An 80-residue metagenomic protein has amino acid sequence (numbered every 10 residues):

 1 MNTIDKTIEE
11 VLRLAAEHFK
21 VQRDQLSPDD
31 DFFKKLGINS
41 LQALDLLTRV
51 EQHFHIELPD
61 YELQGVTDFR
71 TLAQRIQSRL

Functional and structural regions predicted by a protein language model:
N2-I38, L47, Q52-L80: Phosphopantetheine-dependent thiolation modules in NRPS/PKS and related acyl-activating systems
Q42: Two-component histidine kinase catalytic core, primarily the HATPase_c
